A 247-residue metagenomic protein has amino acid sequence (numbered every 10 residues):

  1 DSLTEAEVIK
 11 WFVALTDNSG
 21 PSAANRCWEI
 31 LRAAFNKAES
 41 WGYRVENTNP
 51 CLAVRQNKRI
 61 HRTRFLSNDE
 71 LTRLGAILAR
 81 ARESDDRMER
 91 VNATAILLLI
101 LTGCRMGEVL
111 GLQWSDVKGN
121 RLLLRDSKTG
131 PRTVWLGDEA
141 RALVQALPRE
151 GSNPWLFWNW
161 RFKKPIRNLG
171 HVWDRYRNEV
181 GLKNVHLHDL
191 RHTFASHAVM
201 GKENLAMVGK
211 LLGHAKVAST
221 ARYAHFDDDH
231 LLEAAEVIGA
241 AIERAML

Functional and structural regions predicted by a protein language model:
D1-V13, V45-T48, L187-H188: A Lys/Arg-rich helix-loop hairpin that forms a DNA/phosphate-binding surface
L3, E89-A93, K183-K202: Short basic/aromatic active-site micro-motif
L3-I9, G20-A38, L52-V54, L136 (+1 more regions): Non-catalytic DNA-binding core/recognition domains of DNA-processing enzymes
N18-E29, S40, R44-M106, L110 (+3 more regions): Basic, Lys/Arg- and aromatic-enriched nucleic-acid-binding interface segment
D69-L71, G137-K183: Active-site/catalytic core of tyrosine-dependent DNA strand-transfer enzymes
A76-E83, A146-N153, W158-K164, A218-A221 (+1 more regions): C-terminal secondary-structure termini that scaffold catalytic or DNA-interacting sites
L98-L99, L112, H197-G201, L211 (+1 more regions): Short alpha-helical segment immediately N-terminal to, or the first helix within, an HTH/HTH-like DNA-binding domain
S115-R121, N184, E203-R222, D229 (+2 more regions): Short, polar N-cap/turn motifs at the start of nucleic acid-interacting alpha helices
